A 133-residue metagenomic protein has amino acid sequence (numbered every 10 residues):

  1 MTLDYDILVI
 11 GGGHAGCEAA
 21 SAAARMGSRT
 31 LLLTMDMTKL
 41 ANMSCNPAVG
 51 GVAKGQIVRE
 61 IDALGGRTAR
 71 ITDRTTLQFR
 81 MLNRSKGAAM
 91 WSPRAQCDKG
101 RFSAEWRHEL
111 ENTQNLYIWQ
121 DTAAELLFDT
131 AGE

Functional and structural regions predicted by a protein language model:
T2-A15: Beta1/beta-strand and adjacent pyrophosphate-binding region of the FAD-binding site in flavoprotein oxidoreductases
S21-D129: Conserved N-terminal/central alpha/beta ligand/cofactor-binding core
G132-E133: Short, hydrophobic/aromatic-rich segments at coil-to-beta transitions
